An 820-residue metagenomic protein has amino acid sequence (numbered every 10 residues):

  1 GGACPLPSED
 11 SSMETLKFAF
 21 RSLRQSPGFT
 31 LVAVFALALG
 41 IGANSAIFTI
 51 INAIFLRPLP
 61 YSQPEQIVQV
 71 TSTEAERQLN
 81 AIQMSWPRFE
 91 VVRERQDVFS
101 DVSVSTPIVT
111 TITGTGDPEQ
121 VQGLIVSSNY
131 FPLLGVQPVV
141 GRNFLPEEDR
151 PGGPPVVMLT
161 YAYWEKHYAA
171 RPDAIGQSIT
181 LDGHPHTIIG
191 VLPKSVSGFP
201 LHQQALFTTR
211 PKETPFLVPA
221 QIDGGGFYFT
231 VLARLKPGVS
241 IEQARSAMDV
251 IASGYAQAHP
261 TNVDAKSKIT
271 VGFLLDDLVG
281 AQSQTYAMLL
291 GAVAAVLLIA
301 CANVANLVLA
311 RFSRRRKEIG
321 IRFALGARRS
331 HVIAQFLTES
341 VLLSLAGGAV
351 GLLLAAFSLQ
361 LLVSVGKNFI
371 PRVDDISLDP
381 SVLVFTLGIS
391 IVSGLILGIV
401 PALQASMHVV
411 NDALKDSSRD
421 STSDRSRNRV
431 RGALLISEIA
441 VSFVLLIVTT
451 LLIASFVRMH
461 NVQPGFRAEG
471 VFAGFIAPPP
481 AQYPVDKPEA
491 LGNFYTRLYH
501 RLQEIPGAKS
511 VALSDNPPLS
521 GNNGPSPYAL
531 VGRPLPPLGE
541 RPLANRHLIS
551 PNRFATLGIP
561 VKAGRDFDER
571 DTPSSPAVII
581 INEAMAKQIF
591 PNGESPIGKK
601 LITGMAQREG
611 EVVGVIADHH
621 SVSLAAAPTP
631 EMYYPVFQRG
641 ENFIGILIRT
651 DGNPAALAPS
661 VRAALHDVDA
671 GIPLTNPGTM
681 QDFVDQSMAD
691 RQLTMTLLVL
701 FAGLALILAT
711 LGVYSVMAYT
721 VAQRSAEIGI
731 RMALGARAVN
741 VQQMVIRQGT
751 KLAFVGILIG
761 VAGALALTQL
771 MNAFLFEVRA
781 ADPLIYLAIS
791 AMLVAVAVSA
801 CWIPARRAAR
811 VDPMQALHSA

Functional and structural regions predicted by a protein language model:
G1-S8, V109, Q122-P146, P154-A287 (+4 more regions): Mid-to-C-terminal secondary-structure elements that act as membrane-proximal/extracytoplasmic interface segments
C4, E9-V32, Y61-S62, D117-Q120 (+13 more regions): Membrane-helix entry/capping segments
E9-T30, L274-V279, L307-A334, T338 (+2 more regions): Alpha-helical transmembrane segments of integral membrane proteins
P27-I54, P58, I299-A302, S344-G348 (+4 more regions): Short, strongly hydrophobic transmembrane alpha-helices
L39-Q66, L309, S358-N368, V441-G470 (+4 more regions): Alpha-helical transmembrane segments
I47-I50, A305, V341-A413, L451-A454 (+1 more regions): Small-residue-rich transmembrane alpha-helices
I47-S72, Q96-F99, Q137, P200-Q203 (+8 more regions): Membrane-proximal juxtamembrane linkers immediately C-terminal to transmembrane helices
A300-S344, T422, L711-A753, I757 (+3 more regions): Interfacial "coupling" helices/loops that link adjacent transmembrane helices in transporter permeases
